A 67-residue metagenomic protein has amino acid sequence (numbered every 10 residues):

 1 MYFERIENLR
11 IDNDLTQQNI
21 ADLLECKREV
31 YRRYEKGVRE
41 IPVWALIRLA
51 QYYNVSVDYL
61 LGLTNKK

Functional and structural regions predicted by a protein language model:
M1-D12: A short, Lys/Arg-rich alpha-helix, primarily the initiator
I11, D22, Q51: Alpha-helical residues within the helix-turn-helix
D12, Y59-K67: Short, charged recognition helix plus adjacent turn of helix-turn-helix-like nucleic-acid-binding domains
L15-R33: Short alpha-helical DNA-recognition segment
E35, Y53, L61-T64: DNA major-groove recognition helix of helix-turn-helix
W44-Y59: DNA major-groove recognition helix of helix-turn-helix/homeodomain DNA-binding modules
